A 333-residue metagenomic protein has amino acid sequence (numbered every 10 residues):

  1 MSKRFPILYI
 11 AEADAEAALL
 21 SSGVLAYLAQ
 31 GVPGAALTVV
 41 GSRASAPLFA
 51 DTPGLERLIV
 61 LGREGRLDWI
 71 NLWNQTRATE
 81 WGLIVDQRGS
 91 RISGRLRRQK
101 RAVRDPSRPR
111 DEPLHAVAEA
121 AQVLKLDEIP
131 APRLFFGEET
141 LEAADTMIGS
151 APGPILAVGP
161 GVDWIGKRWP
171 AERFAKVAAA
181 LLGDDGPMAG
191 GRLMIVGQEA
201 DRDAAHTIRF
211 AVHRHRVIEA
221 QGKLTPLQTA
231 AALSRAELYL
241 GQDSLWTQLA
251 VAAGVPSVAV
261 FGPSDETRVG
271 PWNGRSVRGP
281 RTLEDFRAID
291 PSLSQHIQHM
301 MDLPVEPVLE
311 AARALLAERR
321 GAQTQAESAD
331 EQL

Functional and structural regions predicted by a protein language model:
M1-L333: Catalytic machinery of carbohydrate-active enzymes, primarily nucleotide-sugar-dependent glycosyltransferases
